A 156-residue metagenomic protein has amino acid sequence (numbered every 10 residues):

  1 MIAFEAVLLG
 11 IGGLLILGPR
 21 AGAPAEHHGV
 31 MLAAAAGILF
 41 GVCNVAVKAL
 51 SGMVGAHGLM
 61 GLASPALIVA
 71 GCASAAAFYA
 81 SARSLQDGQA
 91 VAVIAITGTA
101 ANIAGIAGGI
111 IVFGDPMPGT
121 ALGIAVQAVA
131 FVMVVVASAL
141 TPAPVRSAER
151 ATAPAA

Functional and structural regions predicted by a protein language model:
M1-A156: Polytopic alpha-helical membrane proteins, predominantly small-molecule transporters/carriers
